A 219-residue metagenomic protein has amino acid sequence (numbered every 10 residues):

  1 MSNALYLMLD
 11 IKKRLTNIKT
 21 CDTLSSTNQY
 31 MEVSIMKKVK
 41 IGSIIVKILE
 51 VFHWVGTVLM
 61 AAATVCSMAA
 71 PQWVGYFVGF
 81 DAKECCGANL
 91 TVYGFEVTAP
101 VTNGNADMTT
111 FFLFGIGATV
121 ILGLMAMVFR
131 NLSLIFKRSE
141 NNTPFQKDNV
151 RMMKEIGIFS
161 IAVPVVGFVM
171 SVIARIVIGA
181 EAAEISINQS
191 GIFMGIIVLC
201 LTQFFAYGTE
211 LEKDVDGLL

Functional and structural regions predicted by a protein language model:
Y6-D10, N17-Y30: Short, positively charged and aromatic/hydrophobic N-terminal segments
K40-S43, L59-L113: Interfacial loop at the N-terminal end of multi-pass membrane proteins
F52-A62, I116, V120-G123, F159-V169: Lipid-exposed faces of alpha-helical membrane segments in multi-pass integral membrane proteins
V58-G75, A126-F129, V169-G179: Transmembrane helix-loop junctions and nearby membrane-interface residues
P71-V92, A118-G123, E155-I158, D214-L218: Alpha-helical transmembrane segments of integral membrane proteins, especially early/N-terminal helices
M108-K137, Q203: Transmembrane alpha-helical segments in integral membrane proteins
N131-M152: Membrane-helix boundary/interface segments in integral membrane proteins
R151-L219: Alpha-helical transmembrane segments of multi-pass integral membrane proteins, characterized by long hydrophobic
